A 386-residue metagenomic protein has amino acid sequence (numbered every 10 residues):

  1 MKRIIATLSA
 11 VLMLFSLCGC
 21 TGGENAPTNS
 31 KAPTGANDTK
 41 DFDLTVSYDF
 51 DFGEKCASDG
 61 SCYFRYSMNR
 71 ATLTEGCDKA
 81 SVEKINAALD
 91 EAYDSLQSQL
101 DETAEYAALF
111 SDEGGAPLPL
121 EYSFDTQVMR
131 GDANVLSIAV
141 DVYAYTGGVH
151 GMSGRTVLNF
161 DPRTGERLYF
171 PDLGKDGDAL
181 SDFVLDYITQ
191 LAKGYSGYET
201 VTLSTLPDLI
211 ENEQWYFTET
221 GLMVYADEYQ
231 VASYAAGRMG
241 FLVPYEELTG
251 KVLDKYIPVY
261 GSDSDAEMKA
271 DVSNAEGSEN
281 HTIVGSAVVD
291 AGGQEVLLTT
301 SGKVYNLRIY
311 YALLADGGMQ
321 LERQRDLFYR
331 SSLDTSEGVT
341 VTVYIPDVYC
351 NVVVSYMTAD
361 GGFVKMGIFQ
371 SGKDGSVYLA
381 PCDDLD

Functional and structural regions predicted by a protein language model:
M1-V11: Positively charged n-region of N-terminal signal peptides that target proteins for export
F15-G19: C-terminal motif of bacterial Sec signal peptides marking the signal peptidase cleavage site
T21-D271: Compositionally biased intrinsically disordered regions enriched in Thr/Gly
V142-G154, Y229-A232, V288, T299-V304 (+2 more regions): His-enriched metal-coordination microenvironments in redox/metal-binding proteins
R163, A312-L321, M357-G361: Change "in extracellular beta-sheet-rich domains … of secreted and cell-surface proteins" to "in beta-sheet-rich domains
A270-M319: Short, surface-exposed binding/anchoring microloops in extracellular/periplasmic proteins
G277-A287, F363-D386: Extracellular beta-sheet/turn segments enriched in Thr/Pro/Gly and aliphatic residues
R325-K365: Short, solvent-exposed, Trp/other aromatic-anchored flexible loops in extracytoplasmic proteins
